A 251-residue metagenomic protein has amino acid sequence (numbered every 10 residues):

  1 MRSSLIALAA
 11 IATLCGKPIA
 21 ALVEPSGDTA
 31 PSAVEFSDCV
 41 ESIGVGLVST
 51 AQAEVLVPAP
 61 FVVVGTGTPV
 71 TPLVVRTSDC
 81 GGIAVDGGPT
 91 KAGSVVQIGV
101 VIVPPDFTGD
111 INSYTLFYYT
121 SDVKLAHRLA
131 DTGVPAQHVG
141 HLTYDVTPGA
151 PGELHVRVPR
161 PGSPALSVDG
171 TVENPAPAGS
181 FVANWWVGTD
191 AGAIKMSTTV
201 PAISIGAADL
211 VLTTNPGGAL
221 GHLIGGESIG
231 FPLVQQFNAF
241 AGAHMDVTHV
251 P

Functional and structural regions predicted by a protein language model:
M1-R2, S49, P104, D122 (+3 more regions): Serine/threonine-rich low-complexity intrinsically disordered regions
M1-T13: Fungal secretory targeting signals
S4, C39, G46-S49, E54-L56 (+5 more regions): Aromatic-residue detector
A12, T68, S121-A126, G192-A193 (+2 more regions): Residue-level detector of solvent-exposed, low-hydrophobicity positions
C15-A84, L210-S228, L233-Q236, F240 (+1 more regions): N-terminal domain-onset segments
I19-E24, G133-P251: Interaction-surface and assembly-scaffold signal
G44-V45, P72-V75, I98-V100, L116 (+1 more regions): Generic structural hydrophobic/aromatic packing signal, biased to beta-strands
C80-G162: Aromatic- and glycine-enriched beta-alpha-beta binding-site module
